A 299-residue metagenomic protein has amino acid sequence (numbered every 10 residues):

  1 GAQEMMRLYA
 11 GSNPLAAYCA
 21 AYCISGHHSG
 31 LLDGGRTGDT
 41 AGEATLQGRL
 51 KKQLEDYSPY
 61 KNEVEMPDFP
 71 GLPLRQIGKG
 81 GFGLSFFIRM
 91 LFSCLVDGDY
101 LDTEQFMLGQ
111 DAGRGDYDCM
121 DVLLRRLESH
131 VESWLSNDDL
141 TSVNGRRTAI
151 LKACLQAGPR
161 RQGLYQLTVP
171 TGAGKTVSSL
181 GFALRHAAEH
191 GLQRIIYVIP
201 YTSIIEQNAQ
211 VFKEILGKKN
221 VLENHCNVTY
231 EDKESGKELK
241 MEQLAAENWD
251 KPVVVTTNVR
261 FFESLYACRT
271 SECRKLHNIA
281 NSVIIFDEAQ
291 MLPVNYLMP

Functional and structural regions predicted by a protein language model:
G1-H130: Accessory nucleic-acid engagement/destabilization modules that flank
E132-T168: Conserved pre-motif I regulatory segment
P159, E247-K251, C268-S282: Short basic/glycine-enriched coil/helix segment immediately N-terminal to the Walker B
R160-Q166, Q193-R194, D250-K251: Pre-Walker A (Motif I) flank of P-loop NTPase domains
R161-L184: Walker A/P-loop
L192-L216, H225-V228: Conserved Walker A/P-loop ATP-binding site and its immediately adjacent core in helicase/helicase-like ATPase domains
G217-Y266: Inter-Walker segment of RecA-like/P-loop motor cores
N258-F262, E272-P299: SF2 helicase catalytic motif II
